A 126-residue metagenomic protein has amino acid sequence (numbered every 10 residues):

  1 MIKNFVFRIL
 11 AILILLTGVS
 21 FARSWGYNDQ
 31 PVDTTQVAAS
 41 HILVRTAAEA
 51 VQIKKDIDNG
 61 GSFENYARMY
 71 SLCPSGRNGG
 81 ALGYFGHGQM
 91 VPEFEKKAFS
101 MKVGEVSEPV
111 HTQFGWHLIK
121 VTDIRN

Functional and structural regions predicted by a protein language model:
M1-L10: Bacterial N-terminal signal peptides that target proteins for export
I9-G18: Bacterial N-terminal signal peptides
A22-N59, L72-Q89, I119-N126: Well-structured core secondary-structure elements of compact alpha/beta domains
S100-M101: Soluble sensory domains of the PAS superfamily and closely related sensory modules
V106-T112: Short acidic-hydrophobic surface loop/beta-edge motif
